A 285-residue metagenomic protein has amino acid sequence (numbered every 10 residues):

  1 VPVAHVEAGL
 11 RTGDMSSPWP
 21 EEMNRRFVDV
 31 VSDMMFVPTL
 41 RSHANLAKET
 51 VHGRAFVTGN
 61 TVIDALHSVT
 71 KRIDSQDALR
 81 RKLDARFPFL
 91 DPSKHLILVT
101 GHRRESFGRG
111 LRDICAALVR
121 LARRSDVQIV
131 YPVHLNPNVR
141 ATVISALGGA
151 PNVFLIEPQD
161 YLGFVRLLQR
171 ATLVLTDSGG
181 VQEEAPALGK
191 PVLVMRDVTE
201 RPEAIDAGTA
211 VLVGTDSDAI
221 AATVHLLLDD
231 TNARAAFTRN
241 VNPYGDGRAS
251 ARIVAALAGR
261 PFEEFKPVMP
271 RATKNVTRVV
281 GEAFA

Functional and structural regions predicted by a protein language model:
V1-Y131, N136-A285: Nucleotide-activated sugar donor-binding and catalytic core shared by glycosyltransferases and related lipid-linked
